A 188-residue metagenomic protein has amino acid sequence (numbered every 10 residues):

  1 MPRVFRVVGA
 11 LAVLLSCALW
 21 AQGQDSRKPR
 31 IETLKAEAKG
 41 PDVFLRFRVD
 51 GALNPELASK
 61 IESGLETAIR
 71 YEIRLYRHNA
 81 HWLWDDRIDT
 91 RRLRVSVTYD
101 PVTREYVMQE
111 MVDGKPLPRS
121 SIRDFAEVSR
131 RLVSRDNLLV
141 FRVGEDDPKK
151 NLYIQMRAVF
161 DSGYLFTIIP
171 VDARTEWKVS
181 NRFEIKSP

Functional and structural regions predicted by a protein language model:
M1-G9: Bacterial N-terminal signal peptides that target proteins for export
V8-A18: Bacterial N-terminal signal peptides
A21-I31: Cleaved targeting-peptide boundary
P29-K35, P55, R92-R94, N137-R142: Short structured motifs
P41-L45, D50-S59, T67: Primarily extracytoplasmic ectodomains and periplasmic/lumenal surface modules that are beta-strand-rich
E56-R123: Structured domain cores in non-transmembrane regions
L93-P188: Mature, soluble, non-transmembrane domains
